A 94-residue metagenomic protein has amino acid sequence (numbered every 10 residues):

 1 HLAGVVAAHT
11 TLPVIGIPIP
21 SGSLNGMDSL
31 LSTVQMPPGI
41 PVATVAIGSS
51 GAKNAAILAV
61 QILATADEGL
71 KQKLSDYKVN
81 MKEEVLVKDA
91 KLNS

Functional and structural regions predicted by a protein language model:
H1-P18, G22: Glycine-rich phosphate-binding loop
M27-S94: C-terminal binding/interaction regions
